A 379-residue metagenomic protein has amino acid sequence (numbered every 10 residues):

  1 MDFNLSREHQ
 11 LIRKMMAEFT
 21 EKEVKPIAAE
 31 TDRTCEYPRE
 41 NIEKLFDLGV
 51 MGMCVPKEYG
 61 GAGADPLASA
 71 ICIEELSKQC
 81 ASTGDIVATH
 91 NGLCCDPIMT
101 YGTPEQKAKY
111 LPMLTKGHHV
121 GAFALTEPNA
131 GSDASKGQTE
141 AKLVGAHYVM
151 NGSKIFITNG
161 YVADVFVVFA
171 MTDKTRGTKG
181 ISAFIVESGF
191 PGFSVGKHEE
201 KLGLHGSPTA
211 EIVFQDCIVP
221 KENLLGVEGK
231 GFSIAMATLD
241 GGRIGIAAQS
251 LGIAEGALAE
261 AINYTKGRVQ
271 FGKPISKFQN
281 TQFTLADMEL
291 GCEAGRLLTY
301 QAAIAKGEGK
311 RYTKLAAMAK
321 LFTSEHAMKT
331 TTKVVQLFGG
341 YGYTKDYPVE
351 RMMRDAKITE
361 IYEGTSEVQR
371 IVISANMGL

Functional and structural regions predicted by a protein language model:
M1-T89, Y101-Q106, M113-H118, G131-A134 (+4 more regions): Alpha-helical interface subdomain recognition
G49, I73-S77, A170, V186-P191 (+1 more regions): Short Ser/Thr-interspersed hydrophobic loop/turn segments at strand-loop and sheet-helix junctions that line or gate
A64-D65, D133-S135, N159-D164, G177-G180 (+2 more regions): Short glycine/proline-enriched turns and hinge-like loops at secondary-structure junctions
L114, N129-S132, F156-N159, D173-T175 (+1 more regions): Short Gly/Pro-enriched turn/cap motifs at secondary-structure boundaries
G117-L125: A short, Trp-centered hydrophobic/proline-enriched beta-strand micro-motif
A122, Q138-E140, H147, V165-F169 (+2 more regions): Conserved hydrophobic/aromatic beta-strand scaffold that supports enzyme active sites
K136, G189-P220: Flexible, small-/acidic-enriched active-site or ligand-binding loops
H147, N151-V195: A short core secondary-structure module
